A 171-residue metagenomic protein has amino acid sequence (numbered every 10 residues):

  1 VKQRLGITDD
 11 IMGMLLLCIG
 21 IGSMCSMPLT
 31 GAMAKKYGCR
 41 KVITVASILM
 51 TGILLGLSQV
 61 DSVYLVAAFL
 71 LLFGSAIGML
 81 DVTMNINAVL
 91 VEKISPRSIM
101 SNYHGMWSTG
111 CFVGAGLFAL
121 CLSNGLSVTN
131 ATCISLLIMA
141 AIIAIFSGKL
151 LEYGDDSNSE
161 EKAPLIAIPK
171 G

Functional and structural regions predicted by a protein language model:
I7-L16, M100: Juxtamembrane helix-start elements in MFS-like secondary transporters
G20-I21, S108-V113: Short hydrophobic/small-residue motifs within alpha-helical transmembrane segments of multi-pass transporter-like
C25-Y64: Conserved MFS/SLC helix-loop-helix module at the cytosolic interface between two early adjacent transmembrane helices
I53-L57, F73, F146: MFS-fold secondary transporters
F69-M106: Cytoplasmic helix-loop-helix junction between adjacent transmembrane helices in 12-TM secondary transporters
T129-G148: Symmetry-related core transmembrane helices of the 12-TM Major Facilitator Superfamily/SLC fold
L151-G171: Juxtamembrane intracellular "pre-TM" segments in multi-pass secondary transporters
